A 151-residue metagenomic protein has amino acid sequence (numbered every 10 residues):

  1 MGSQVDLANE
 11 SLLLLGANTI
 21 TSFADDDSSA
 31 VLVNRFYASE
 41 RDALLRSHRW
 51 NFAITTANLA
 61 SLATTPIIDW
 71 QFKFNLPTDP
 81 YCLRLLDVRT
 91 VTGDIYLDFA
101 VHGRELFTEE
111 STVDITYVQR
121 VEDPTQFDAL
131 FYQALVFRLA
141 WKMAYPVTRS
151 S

Functional and structural regions predicted by a protein language model:
M1, D6-E10, T90-S151: Internal mixed-charge
M1-G2, L14-A17, D26, A57-D69 (+1 more regions): Domain-scale activation on soluble regions of proteins
M1-R35: Short, extreme N-terminal leader segments that mark the start of a protein/domain
L12-I20, R41, L45, R49 (+1 more regions): Hydrophobic/aromatic-lined pockets within catalytic cores
F23, Q71, P124-F127: A generic structural signal for short coil/turn motifs at secondary-structure boundaries
A24, Y37, S61-L62, I67 (+2 more regions): General N-terminal targeting signals
V31-T92, D98: Hydrophobic/aromatic-rich structural module bridging two neighboring secondary-structure elements via a short loop
